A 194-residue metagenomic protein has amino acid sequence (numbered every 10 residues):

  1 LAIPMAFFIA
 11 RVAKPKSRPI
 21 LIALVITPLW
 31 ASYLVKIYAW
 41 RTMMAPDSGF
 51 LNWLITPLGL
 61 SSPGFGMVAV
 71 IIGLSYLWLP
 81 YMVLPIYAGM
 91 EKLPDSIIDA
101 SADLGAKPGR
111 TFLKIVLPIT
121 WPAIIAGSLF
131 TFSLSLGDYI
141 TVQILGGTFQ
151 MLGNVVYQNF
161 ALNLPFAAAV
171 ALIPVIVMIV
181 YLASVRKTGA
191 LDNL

Functional and structural regions predicted by a protein language model:
L1-I3, F7, R11, I86 (+6 more regions): Hydrophobic positions within alpha-helical transmembrane segments of bacterial inner-membrane proteins
L1-V25, T42, D95-I98, F112 (+1 more regions): Transmembrane-helix boundary motif in ABC transporter permease subunits
V12-L21, F50, F65-G66, P108-G109 (+2 more regions): Membrane-helix interface segments
A23-T27, I72, L117, I125 (+2 more regions): Hydrophobic residues within alpha-helical transmembrane segments of multi-pass solute transporters/permease subunits
T27, S96-L104, A167: Short hydrophobic faces within alpha-helices
V35-S75, G109, G146-G147: Membrane-interfacial helix termini and adjacent extracytoplasmic/periplasmic loops of multi-pass transporters
Y76, M82-D95, A106-G137: Transmembrane alpha-helices
V142-K187, L191: Interhelical loop and adjacent transmembrane-helix boundary motif in polytopic membrane transport permeases
